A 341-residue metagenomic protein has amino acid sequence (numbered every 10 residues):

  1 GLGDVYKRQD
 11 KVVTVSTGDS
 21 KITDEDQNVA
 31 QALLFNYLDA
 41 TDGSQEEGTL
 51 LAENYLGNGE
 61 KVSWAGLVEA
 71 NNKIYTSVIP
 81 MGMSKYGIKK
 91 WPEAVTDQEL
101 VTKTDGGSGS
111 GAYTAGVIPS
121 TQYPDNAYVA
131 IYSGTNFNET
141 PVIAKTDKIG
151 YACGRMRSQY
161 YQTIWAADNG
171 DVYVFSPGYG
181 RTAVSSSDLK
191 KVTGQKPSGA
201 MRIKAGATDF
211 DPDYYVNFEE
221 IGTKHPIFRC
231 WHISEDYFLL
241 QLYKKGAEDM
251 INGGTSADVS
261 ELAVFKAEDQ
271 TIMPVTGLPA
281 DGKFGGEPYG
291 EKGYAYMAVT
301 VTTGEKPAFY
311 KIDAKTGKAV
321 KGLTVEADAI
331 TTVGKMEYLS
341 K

Functional and structural regions predicted by a protein language model:
G1-Y6: Short, small-residue-biased leader/transition segments that mark boundaries at the very start of proteins
D10, N71-N72, N169-D171, E235-Y237 (+1 more regions): Short coil/turn segments that connect the beta-strands within blades of beta-propeller domains
S16-V29, S77-Y123, V174-G194, Q241-A257 (+1 more regions): Short, conserved, GDST-rich strand-edge loop motifs in beta-rich repeat architectures
V29-T41, W91-F137, D188-A207, A257-E268 (+1 more regions): Beta-propeller blade signature
E46-E60, F137-S158, A207-H225, T271-G282 (+1 more regions): Surface-exposed loop and turn segments in beta-propeller and other repeat-based domains that flank or scaffold
Y123-A130, N136-P226: Beta-propeller domains
D211-E305: Intrinsically disordered, low-complexity segments enriched in Gly and acidic/Ser/Thr residues that form flexible
G285-G286, G290, V299-T302, K306-K341: Hydrophobic, glycine-enriched assembly/anchoring segments
